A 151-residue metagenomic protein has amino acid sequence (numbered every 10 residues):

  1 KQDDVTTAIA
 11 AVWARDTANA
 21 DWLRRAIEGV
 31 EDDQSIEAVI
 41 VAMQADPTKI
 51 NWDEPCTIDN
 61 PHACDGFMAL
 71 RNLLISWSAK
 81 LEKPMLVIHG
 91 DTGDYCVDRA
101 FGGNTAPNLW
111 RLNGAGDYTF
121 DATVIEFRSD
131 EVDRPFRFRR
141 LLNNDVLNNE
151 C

Functional and structural regions predicted by a protein language model:
D3-A100: His/acidic metal-ligating clusters that form di-metal
D94-C151: Binuclear metal-dependent phosphoesterase catalytic core
